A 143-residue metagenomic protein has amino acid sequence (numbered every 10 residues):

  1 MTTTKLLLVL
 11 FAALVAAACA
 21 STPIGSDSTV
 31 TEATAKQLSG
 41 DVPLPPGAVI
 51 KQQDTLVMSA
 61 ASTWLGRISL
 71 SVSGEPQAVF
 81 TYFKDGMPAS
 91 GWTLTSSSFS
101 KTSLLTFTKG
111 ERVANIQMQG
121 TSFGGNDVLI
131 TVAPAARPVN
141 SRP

Functional and structural regions predicted by a protein language model:
T2-L6, A20-P143: An acidic-aromatic pocket/loop used at catalytic or ligand-binding sites
L10-F11: N-terminal, intrinsically disordered, basic low-complexity segments enriched in Arg/Pro/Ser/Thr
V15-A18: C-terminal motif of bacterial Sec signal peptides marking the signal peptidase cleavage site
